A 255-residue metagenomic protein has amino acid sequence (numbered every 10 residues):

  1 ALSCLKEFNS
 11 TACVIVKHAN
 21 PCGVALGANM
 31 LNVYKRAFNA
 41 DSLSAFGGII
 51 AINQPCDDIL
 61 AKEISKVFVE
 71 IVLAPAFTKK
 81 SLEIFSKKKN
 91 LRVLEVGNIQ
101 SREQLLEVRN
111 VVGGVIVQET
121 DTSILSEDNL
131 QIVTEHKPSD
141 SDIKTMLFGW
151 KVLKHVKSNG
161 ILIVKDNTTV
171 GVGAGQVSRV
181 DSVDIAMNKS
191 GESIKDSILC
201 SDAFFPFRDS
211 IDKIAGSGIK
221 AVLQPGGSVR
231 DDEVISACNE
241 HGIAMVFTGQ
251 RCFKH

Functional and structural regions predicted by a protein language model:
A1-H255: ATP-dependent carboxylate/acyl-activation modules
